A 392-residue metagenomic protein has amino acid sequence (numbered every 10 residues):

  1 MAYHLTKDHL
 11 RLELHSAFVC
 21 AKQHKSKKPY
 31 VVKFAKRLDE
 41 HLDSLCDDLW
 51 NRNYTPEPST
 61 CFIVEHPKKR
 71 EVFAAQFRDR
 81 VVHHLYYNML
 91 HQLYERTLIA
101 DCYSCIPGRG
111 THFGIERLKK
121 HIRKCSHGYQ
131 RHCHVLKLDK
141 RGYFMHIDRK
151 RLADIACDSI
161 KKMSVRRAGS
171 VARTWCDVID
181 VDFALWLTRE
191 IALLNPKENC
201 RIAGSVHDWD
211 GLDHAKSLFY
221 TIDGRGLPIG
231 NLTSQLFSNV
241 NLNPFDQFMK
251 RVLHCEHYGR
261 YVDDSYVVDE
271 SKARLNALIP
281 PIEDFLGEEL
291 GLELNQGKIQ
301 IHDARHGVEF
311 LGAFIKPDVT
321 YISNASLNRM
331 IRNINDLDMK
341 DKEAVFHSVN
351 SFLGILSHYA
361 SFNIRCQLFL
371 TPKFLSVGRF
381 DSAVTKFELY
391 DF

Functional and structural regions predicted by a protein language model:
M1-W186, F219: Conserved two-metal-ion catalytic palm core of "right-hand" nucleic acid polymerases, unifying RNA-dependent RNA
E57-S59, G259-D263, Q296-G297: Short Gly/Ser/Thr- and Asp/Glu-enriched loop/turn motifs at secondary-structure junctions
E65-H66, G259, Q300-R305: A short beta-turn/loop motif at secondary-structure boundaries
A75, H84, D213-G224, Q247 (+2 more regions): Right-hand nucleic-acid polymerase module
R96, R251-H257, L290-L294: Surface-exposed helix-capping loop/turn segments at secondary-structure junctions
C105-F113, Y266-D269, I301-A304: Beta-rich nucleic-acid/ligand-interaction surfaces
H121, S126-V262, V267-L278: Conserved polymerase palm-domain catalytic core
I160, S164, E283-L292: A common structural junction motif
